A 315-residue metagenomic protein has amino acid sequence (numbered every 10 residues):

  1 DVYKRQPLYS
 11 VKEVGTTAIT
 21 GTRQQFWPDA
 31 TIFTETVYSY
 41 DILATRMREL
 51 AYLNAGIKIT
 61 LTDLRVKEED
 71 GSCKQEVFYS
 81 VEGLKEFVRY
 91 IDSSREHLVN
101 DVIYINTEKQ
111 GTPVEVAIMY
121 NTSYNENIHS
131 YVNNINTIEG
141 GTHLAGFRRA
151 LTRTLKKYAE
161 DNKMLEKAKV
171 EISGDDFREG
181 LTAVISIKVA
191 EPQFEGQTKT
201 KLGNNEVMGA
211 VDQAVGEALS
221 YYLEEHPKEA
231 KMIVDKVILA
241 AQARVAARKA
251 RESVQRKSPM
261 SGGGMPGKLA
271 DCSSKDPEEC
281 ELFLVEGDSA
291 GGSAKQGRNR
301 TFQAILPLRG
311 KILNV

Functional and structural regions predicted by a protein language model:
D1-V315: GHKL-family ATPase ATP-binding module
